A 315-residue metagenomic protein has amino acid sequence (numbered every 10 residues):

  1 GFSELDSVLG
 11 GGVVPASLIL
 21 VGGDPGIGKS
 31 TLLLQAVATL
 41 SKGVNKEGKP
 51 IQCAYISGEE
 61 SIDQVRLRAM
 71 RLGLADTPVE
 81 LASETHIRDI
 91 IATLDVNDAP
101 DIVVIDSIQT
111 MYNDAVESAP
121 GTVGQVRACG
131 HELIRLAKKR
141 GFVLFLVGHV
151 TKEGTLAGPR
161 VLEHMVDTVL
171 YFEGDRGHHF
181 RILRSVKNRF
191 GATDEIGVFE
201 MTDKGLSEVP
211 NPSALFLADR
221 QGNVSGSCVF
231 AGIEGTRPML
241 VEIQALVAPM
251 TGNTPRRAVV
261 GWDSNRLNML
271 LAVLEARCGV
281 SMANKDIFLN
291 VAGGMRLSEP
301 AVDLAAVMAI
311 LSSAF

Functional and structural regions predicted by a protein language model:
G1-A75, I91-V96: The Walker A/P-loop phosphate-binding site
G1-G12, A16, M111-S118, G148 (+3 more regions): P-loop NTPase nucleotide-binding/switch module
G10-G12, S57, T93-D95, G154 (+7 more regions): Replace "in large, NTP-powered and nucleic-acid-processing enzymes" with "in large, NTP-powered factors and other
L20, E195-V198, T202-F315: Conserved P-loop NTPase/AAA+ ATPase motor core
G22, A54, D76-E84, Y112-R127 (+2 more regions): Flexible beta-alpha connector loops of hexameric P-loop NTPases
Y55-S57, V104-I105, F142-H149: Structural recognition of the conserved hydrophobic beta-strand(s) that form the central parallel beta-sheet of P-loop
L81-F142: Phosphate-binding/switch loop-helix module in NTP-utilizing enzymes
I134-Q221: Phosphate-binding/switch region of NTP-binding enzymes
